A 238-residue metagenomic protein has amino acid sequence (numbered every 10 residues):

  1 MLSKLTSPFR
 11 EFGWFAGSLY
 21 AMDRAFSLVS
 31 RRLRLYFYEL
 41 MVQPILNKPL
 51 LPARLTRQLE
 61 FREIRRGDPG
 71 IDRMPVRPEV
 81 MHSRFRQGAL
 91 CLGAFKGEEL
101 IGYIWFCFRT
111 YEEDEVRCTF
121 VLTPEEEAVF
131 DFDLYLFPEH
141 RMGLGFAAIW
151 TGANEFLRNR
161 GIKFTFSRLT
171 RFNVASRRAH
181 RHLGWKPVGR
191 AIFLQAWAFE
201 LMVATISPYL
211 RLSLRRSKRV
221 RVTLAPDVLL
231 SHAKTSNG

Functional and structural regions predicted by a protein language model:
M1-M81: Acyl-donor-binding surface of acyltransferase catalytic domains
Y36, K186-E200: Conserved catalytic-core motifs of GNAT/GCN5-like acyltransferases
H82-R86: Short loop/turn motifs at secondary-structure junctions and domain boundaries
Q87, F95-D133: Conserved acyl-donor/pantetheine-binding loop and adjacent beta-alpha core of acyl/acetyltransferases and related
D133-F156, R178, H182: Conserved acetyl-CoA-binding loop-helix of GNAT-fold acetyltransferases
L157-L169: Conserved GNAT acetyl-CoA-binding A-motif
R171-G189: Conserved active-site alpha-helix within GNAT-family acetyltransferase domains
R216-G238: Long, compositionally biased intrinsically disordered regions
